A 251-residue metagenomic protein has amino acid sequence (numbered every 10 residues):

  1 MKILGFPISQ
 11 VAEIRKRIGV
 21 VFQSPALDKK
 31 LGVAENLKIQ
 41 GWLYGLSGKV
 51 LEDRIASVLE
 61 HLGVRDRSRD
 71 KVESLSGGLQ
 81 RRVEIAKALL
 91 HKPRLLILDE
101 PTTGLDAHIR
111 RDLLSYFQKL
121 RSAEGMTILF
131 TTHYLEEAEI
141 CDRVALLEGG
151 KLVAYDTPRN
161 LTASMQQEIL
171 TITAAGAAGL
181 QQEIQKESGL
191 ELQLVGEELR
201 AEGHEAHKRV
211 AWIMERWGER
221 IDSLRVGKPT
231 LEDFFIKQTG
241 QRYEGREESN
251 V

Functional and structural regions predicted by a protein language model:
K38, W42, K49-R67: Conserved ABC ATPase "signature" region
K71-L75: Conserved ABC ATPase signature
K92: Conserved catalytic motifs of ABC-family nucleotide-binding domains
L96-D99: Catalytic Walker B motif of ABC-type/P-loop ATPase nucleotide-binding domains
R111-A123: Helical segment within the ABC ATPase nucleotide-binding domain
Q167-R242: Short, charged/small-residue-rich alpha-helical element at the C-terminal edge of ABC transporter nucleotide-binding
